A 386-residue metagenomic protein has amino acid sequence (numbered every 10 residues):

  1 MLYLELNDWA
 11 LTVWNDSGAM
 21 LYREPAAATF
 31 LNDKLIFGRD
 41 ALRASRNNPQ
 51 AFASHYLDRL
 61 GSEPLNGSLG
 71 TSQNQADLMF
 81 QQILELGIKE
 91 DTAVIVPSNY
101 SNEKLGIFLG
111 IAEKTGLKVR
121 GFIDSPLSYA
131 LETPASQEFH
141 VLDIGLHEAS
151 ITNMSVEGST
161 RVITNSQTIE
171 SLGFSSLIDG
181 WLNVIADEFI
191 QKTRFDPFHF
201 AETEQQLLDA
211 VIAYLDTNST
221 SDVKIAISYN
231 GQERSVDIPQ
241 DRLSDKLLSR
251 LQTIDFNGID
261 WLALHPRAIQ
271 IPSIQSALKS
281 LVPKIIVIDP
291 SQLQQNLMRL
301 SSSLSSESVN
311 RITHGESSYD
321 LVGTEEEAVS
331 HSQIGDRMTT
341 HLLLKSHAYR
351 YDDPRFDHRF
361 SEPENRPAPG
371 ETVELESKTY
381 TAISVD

Functional and structural regions predicted by a protein language model:
M1-D8, V13, G18-M20, S54-V141 (+11 more regions): Nucleotide/phosphate-binding catalytic cleft detector across ATP-hydrolyzing and phosphate-transferring enzymes
L11-N15, A27-T29, S150-M154: Short beta-strand scaffold segments in enzyme catalytic cores
L21-I36: Short catalytic helix/loop segments, enriched in acidic residues and glycine and frequently bearing histidine
N32-K34, A44-A51, V156-F198, D241-R250: Glycine-rich phosphate-binding loop plus the immediately following alpha-helix
T71-Q82, G173-I178, P239-L248, L293: Phosphate/oxyanion-binding active-site loops and adjacent basic polyanion-contact surfaces
P134, V141-S155: Internal, hydrophobic cores of structured domains that mediate oligomerization or house catalytic pockets within large
L215-E327, Q333-G335, L343-S346, D352: Helical "lid/coupling" subdomains associated with nucleotide-phosphate turnover
F360-D386: C-terminal boundary/linker segments immediately following FHA domains
